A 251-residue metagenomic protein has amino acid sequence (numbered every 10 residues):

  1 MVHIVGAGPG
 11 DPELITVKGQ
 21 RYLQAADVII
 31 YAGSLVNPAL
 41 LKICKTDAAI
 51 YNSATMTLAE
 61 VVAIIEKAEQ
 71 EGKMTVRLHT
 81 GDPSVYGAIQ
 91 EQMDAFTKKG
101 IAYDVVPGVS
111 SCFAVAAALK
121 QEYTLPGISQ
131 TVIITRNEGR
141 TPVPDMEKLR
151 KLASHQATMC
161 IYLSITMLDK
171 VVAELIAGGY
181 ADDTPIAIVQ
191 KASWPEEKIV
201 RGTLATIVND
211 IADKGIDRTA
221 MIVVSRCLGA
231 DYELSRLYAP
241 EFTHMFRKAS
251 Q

Functional and structural regions predicted by a protein language model:
M1-V109, V208: Class I S-adenosyl-L-methionine
V2, E71-T75, T131, G139 (+1 more regions): A contiguous loop/helix-start segment that scaffolds small-molecule binding in enzyme catalytic cores
D11, D82-H155, K198-R201: Class I SAM-dependent methyltransferase SAM-binding "motif I" and its flanking Rossmann-like core
I15-V17, A114-A116, V171-V172: Short hydrophobic alpha-helical segments that form membrane-spanning helices or hydrophobic packing faces of helical
Q20, K42, K67, Y123-L125 (+3 more regions): Short secondary-structure boundary/capping segments
N37, S84-Y86, C112, W194 (+1 more regions): Short, active-site-adjacent cap segments at secondary-structure transitions
K42-I43, A118, E174: Residue-level signal for well-ordered alpha-helical positions
